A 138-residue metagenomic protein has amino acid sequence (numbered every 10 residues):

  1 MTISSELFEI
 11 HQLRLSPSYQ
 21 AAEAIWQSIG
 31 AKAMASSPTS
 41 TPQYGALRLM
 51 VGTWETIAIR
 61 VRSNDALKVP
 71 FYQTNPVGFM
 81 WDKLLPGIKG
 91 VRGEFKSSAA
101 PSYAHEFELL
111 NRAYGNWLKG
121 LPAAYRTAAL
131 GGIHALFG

Functional and structural regions predicted by a protein language model:
M1-G138: Acidic, Ser/Pro/Thr-rich low-complexity regulatory regions and the short amphipathic helical interaction modules they
